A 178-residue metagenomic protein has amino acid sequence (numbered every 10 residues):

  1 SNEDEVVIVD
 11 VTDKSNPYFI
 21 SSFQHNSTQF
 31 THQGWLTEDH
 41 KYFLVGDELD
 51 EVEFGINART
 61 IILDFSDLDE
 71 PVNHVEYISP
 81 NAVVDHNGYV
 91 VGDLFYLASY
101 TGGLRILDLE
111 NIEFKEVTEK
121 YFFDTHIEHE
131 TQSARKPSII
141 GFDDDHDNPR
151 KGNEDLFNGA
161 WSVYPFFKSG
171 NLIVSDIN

Functional and structural regions predicted by a protein language model:
S1-N178: Feature marking well-ordered beta-strand scaffolds used for ligand recognition
